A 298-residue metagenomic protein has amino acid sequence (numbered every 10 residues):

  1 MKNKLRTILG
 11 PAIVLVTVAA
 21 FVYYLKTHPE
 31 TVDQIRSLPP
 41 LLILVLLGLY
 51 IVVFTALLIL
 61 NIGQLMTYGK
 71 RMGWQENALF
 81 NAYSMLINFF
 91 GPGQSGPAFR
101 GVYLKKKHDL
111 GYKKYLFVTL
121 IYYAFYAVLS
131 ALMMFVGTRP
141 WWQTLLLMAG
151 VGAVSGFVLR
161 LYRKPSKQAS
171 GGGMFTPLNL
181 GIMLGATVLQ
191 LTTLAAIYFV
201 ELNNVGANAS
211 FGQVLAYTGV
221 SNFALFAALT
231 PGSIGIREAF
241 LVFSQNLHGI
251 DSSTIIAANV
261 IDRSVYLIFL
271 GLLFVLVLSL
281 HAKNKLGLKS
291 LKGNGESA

Functional and structural regions predicted by a protein language model:
M1-A82, S130, M134-A228, L247-S252 (+1 more regions): Predominantly cytoplasmic-facing regulatory/coupling regions of multi-pass membrane proteins
V53, Q75, F89-G93, F117: Short secondary-structure transition/capping motifs
T55-N61, G91-G101, L225-L241: Transmembrane helix boundary and interhelical junction motifs in multipass membrane proteins
L65, S84-I87, K105, L202 (+1 more regions): Amphipathic alpha-helical segments within well-ordered protein domains
A78-K106: Extended non-transmembrane interhelical loops and adjacent amphipathic helices of multipass membrane proteins
L86, I121-A124, F223, S264: Transmembrane alpha-helical cores of Major Facilitator Superfamily
G101-M148: Hydrophobic alpha-helical segments and helix pairs
L104-K114, A239-A257: Interfacial segments of multi-pass membrane proteins
